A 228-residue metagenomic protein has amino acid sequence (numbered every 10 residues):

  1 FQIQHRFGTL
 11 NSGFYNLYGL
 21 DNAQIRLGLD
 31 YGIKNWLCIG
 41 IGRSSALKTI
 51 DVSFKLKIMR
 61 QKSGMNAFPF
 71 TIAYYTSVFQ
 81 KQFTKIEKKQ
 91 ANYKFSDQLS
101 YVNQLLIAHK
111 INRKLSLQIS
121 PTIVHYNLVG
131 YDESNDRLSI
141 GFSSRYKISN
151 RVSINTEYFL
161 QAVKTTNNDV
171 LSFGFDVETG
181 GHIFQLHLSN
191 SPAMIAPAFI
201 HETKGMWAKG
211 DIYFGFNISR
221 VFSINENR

Functional and structural regions predicted by a protein language model:
F1-N92, L99-N103, A108-I119, I123-N127 (+2 more regions): Transmembrane beta-barrel domains of Gram-negative outer membranes and organellar outer membranes
K114-L160: A mid-sequence, solvent-exposed acidic-amphipathic segment
D136, N167, G210: Short acidic-hydrophobic sequence patches enriched in Asp/Glu that either
V163-T165: Outer-membrane beta-barrel proteins
